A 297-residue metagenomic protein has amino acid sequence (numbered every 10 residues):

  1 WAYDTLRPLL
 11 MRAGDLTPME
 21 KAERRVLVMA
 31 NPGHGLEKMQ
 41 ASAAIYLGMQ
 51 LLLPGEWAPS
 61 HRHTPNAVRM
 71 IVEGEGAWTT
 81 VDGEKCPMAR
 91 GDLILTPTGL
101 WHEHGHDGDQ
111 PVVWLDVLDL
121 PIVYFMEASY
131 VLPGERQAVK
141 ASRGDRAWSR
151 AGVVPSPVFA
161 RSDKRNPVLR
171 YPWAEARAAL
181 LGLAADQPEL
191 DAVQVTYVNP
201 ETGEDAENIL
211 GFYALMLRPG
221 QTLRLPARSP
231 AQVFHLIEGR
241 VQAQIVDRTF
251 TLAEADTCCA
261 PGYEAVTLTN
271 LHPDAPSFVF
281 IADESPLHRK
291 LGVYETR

Functional and structural regions predicted by a protein language model:
W1-A43, L132, V139-I209, Y213 (+1 more regions): A short, N-terminal "cap"/entry segment at the start of jelly-roll beta-barrel domains of the cupin/DSBH fold
W1-D4, E201-A206, F212, P219 (+2 more regions): C-terminal functional regions that serve as terminal interaction/effector modules
N31-G33, L51-E56, T64, V72-E73 (+4 more regions): Short, flexible loop/turn elements at secondary-structure junctions
G35-Y46, L53-V68, G83, T202-G211 (+1 more regions): A short beta-loop-beta micro-motif enriched in histidine and acidic residues
Y46, V113, V193, G211-Y213 (+2 more regions): Short beta-strand micro-motifs in enzyme catalytic cores
L53, W57-R90, T96-L100, G105 (+1 more regions): A short beta-strand-loop-beta hairpin characteristic of the jelly-roll/cupin
V81, P87-D109, W114-D119, I245 (+2 more regions): Conserved metal-binding segment of the jelly-roll/cupin
D107-L169, L271-R297: Double-stranded beta-helix
